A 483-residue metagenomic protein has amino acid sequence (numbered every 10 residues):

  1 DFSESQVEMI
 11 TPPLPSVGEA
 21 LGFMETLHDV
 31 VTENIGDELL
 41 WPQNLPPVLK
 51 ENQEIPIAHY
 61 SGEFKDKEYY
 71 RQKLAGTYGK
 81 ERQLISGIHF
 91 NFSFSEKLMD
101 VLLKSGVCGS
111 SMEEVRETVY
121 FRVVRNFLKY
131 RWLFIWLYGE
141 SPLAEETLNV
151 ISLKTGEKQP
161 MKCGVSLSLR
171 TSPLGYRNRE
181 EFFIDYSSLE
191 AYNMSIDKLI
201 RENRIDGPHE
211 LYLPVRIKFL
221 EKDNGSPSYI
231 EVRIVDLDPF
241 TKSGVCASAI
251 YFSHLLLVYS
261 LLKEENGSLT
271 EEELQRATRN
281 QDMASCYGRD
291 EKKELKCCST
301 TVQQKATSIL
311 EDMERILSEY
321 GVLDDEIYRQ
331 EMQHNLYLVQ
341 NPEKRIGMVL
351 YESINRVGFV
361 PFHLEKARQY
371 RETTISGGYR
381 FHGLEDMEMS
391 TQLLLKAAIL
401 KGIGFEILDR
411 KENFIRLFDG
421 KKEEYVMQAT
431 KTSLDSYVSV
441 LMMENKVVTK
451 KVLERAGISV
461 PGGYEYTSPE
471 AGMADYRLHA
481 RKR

Functional and structural regions predicted by a protein language model:
D1, N280-A398: Sequence termini and other peripheral, non-core segments
D1-A75, R82-S86, C108, V115 (+1 more regions): Terminal catalytic/cofactor-binding subdomain
T11-A20, E96-L98, D236-V245: A generic structural motif
L27-H28, Q72-Y78, M389-L394, K401 (+1 more regions): Short alpha-helical segments and helix-capping/turn motifs at coil-helix boundaries
L49, Y60-K80, L84, S93-P227 (+3 more regions): Loop-rich catalytic cores of soluble enzymes, especially ATP-dependent carboxylate-amine ligases and other
R233-L317: Substrate-recognition/cap regions that form aromatic- and gly/pro-loop-enriched pockets for small-molecule ligands
Q428-A429, S439-R483: Active-site nucleotide/adenylate-binding loops and adjacent lid/helix of ATP-dependent enzymes
